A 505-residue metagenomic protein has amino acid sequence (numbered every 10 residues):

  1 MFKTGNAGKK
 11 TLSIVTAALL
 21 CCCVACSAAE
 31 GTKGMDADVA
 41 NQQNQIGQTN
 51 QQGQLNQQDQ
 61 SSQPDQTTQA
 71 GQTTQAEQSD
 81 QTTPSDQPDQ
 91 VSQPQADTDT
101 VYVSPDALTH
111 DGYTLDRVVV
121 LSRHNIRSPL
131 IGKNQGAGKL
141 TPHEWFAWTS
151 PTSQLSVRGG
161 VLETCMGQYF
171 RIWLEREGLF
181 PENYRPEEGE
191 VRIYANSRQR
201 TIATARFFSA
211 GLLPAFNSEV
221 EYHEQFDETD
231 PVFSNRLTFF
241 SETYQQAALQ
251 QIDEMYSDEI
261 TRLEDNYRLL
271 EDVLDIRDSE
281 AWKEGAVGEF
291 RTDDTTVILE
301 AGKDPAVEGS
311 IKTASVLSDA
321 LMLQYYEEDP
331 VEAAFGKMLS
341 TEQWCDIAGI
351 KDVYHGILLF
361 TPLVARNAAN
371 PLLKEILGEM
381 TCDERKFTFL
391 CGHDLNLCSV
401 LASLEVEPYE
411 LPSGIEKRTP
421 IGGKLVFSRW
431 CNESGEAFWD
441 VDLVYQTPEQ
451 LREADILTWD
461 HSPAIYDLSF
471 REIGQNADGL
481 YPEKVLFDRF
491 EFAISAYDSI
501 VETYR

Functional and structural regions predicted by a protein language model:
M1-G8: N-terminal secretory signal peptides that target proteins for export/translocation
K10-A17: Sec-dependent signal peptide recognition, specifically the positively charged N-region followed immediately by
C22-A25: C-terminal motif of bacterial Sec signal peptides marking the signal peptidase cleavage site
S27-A29: Bacterial signal peptide processing site
K33-A96: Intrinsically disordered, low-complexity repeat/linker tracts enriched for polar/charged residues
P94-E190, N196-T388, G392-R505: Signature for phosphate-centric chemistry
